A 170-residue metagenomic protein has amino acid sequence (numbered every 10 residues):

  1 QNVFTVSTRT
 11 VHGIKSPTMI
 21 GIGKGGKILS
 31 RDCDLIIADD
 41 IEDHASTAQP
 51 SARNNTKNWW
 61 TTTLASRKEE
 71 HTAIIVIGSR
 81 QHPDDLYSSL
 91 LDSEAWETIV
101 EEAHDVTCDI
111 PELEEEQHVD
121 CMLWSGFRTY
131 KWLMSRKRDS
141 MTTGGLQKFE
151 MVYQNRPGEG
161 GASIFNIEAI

Functional and structural regions predicted by a protein language model:
Q1-G25: Conserved nucleotide-state-sensing and coupling region of NTP-binding domains
T5-I14, L90-S93, S140-T142: Short, conserved catalytic or adaptor-binding loops enriched in Gly and charged residues
T8, L35-C108: Signature of the SF2 helicase/ATPase Hel1-core->accessory helical subdomain module
T18, T98, E150: A residue-level signal for beta-strand positions that form part of recognition/binding surfaces within mature
I22, E102, Q154: Residue-level detector of conserved, well-ordered beta-strand and adjacent loop positions that form binding/recognition
G25-C33: SF2 helicase motor core recognition
E114-I170: ATPase catalytic-site recognition across NTP-hydrolyzing enzymes
